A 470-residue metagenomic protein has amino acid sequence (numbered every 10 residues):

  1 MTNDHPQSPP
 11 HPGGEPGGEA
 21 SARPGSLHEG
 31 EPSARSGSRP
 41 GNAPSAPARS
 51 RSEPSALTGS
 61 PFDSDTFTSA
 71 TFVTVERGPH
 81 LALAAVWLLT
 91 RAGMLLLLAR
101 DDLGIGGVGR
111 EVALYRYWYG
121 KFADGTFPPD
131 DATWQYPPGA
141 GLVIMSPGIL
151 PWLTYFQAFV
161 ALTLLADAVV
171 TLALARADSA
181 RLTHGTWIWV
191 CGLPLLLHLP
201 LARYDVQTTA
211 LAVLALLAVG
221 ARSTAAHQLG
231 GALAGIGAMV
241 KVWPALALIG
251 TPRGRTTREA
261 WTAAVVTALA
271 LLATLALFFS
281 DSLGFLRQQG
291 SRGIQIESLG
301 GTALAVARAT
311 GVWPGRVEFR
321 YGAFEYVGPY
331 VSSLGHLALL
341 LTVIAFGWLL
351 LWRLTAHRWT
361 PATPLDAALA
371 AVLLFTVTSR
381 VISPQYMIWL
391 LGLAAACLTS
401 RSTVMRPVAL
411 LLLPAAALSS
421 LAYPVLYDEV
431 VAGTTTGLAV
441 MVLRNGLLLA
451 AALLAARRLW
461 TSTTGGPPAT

Functional and structural regions predicted by a protein language model:
M1-L81, R458-T470: Actinobacteria-biased recognition of intrinsically disordered, low-complexity terminal regions
T2-Q7, H11, F67-R287, H336-T470: Multi-pass membrane glycosyltransferase architecture that uses lipid-linked
V112-P129, R287-A338, N445: Luminal/periplasmic active-site loops of membrane-embedded glycosylation enzymes
